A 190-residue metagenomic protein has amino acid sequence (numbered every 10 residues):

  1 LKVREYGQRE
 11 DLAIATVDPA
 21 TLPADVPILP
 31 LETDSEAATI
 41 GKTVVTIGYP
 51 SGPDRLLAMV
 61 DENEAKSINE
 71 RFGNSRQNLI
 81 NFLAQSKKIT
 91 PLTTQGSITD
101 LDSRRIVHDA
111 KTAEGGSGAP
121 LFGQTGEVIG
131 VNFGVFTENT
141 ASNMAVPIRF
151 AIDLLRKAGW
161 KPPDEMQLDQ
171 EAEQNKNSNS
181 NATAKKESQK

Functional and structural regions predicted by a protein language model:
E5, P27-R104, T112-A113, N132-N143: Flexible, gly/ser-rich surface segments that form the specificity/activation loops bordering the active-site cleft
D11, T94, S117: Beta-rich catalytic cores
A13-P19: Conserved beta strand-loop-helix elements of the APE1-like EEP
A15, G41, T46, I98 (+5 more regions): Terminal peptide-recognition signature
P19, T33, I148-I152: Non-catalytic surface loops within mature trypsin-like serine protease
A20-D25: Short helix-loop capping/hinge motifs at secondary-structure junctions, enriched in acidic/polar residues
K88, F122-Q189: C-terminal subregion of chymotrypsin/trypsin-like serine protease catalytic domains
